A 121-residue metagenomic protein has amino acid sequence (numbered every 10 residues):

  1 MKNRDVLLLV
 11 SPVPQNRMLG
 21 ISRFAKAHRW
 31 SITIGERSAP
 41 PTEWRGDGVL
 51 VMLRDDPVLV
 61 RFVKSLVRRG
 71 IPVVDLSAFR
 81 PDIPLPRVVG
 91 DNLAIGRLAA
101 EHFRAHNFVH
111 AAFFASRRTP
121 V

Functional and structural regions predicted by a protein language model:
M1-V51, L59-V121: Bacterial carbohydrate/catabolite-sensing allosteric modules
R54: Short glycine-/small-residue-rich Rossmann-like dinucleotide-binding loops
